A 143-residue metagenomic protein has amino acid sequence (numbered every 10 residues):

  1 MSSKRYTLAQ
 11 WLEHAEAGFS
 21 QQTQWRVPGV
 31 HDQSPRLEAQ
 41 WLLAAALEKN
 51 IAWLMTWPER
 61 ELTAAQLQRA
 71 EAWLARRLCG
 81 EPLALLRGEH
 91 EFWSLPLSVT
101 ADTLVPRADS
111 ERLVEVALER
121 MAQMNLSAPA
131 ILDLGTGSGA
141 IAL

Functional and structural regions predicted by a protein language model:
M1-P35: Non-catalytic nucleic-acid substrate-recognition regions in nucleic-acid-modifying enzymes
S2, R36-L37, W41-R120: Conserved AdoMet
Y6, L104-A108, D133-T136: Residues at secondary-structure transition points
A9-E13, A17, A64-A65, E119-Q123: Polar/charged alpha-helical tracts
G18, G29, A70, G80 (+2 more regions): Residue-identity detector for glycine
W25, G29, A84, M124-S127: Short, polar/charged, Gly/Pro-enriched helix-capping and turn/loop motifs at alpha-helix termini and inter-helix linkers
G29-A39, A128-I131: Glycine-rich, flexible loop segments associated with nucleotide phosphate handling
R112-L143: Conserved SAM/SAH cofactor-binding pocket of Class I
